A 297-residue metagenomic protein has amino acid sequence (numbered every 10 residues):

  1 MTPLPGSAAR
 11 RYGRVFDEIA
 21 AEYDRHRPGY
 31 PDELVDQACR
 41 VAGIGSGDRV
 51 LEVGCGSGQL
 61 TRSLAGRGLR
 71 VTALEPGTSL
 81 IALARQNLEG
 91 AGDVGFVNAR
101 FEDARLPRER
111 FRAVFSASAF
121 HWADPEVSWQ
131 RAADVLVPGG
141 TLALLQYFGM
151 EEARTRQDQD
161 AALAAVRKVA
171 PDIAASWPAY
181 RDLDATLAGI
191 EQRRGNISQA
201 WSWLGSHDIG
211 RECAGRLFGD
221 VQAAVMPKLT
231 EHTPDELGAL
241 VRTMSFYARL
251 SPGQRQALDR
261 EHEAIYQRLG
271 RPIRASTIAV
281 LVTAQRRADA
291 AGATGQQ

Functional and structural regions predicted by a protein language model:
M1-G45: Conserved class I S-adenosyl-L-methionine
R49, S57-A104: Class I SAM-dependent methyltransferase SAM/SAH-binding core
V53: Conserved beta-strand/loop positions that form the S-adenosyl-L-methionine
R105-A113: A short acidic, Gly/Pro-enriched loop at the edge of an enzyme's catalytic core that lines a small-molecule cofactor
R112-E126: A short SAM/SAH-binding and catalytic strip from SAM-dependent methyltransferases
W129-P138: A short glycine-rich, Lys/Arg-flanked "PGG" loop and its adjoining helix->strand segment in the class I
G139-P227: Conserved catalytic/acceptor-binding region of the Class I
R194-Q297: Conserved Class I S-adenosyl-L-methionine
